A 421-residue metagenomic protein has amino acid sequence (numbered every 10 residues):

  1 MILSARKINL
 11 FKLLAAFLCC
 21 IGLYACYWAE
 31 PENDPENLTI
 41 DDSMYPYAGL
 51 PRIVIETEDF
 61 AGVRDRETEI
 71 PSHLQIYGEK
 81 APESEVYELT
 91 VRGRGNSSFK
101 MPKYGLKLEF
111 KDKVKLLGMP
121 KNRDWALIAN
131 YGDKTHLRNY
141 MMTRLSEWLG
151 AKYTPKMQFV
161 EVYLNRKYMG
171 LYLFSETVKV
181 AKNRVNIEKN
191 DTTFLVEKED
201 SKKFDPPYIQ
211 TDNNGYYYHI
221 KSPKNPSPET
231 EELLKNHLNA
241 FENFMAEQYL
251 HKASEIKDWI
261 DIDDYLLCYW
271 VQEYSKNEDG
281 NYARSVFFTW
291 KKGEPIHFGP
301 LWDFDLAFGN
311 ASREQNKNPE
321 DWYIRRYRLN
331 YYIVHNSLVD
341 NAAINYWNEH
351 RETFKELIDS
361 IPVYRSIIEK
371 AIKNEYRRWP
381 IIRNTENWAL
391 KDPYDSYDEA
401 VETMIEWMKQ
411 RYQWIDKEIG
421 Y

Functional and structural regions predicted by a protein language model:
I2-L14: Bacterial N-terminal signal peptides that target proteins for export
L13-Y24: Bacterial N-terminal signal peptides
G22-Y45: Bacterial Sec-dependent N-terminal signal peptides
A61-V63, S84-Y87, S97, M101 (+2 more regions): Middle-to-C-terminal accessory/interaction subdomains
I70-A129: Conserved oxyanion/phosphate-binding beta-strand-loop segments in alpha/beta enzyme cores
V114-K115, A129, A151-P155, K167-W270 (+1 more regions): Internal "kinase-insert"/substrate-recognition segments embedded within catalytic cores of ATP-dependent enzymes
L149-E161, N277: Short, well-structured beta-strand/strand-turn elements
